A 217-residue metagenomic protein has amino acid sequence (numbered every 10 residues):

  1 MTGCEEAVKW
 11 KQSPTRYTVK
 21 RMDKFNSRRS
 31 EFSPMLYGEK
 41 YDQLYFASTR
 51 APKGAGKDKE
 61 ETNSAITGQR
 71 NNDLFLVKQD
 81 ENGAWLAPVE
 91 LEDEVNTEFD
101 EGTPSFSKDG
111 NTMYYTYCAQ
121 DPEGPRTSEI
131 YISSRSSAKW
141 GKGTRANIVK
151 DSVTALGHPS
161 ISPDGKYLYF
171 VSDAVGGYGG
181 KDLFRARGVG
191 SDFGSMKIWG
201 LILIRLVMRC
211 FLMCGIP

Functional and structural regions predicted by a protein language model:
M1-P217: Short, conserved micro-motifs composed of acidic
